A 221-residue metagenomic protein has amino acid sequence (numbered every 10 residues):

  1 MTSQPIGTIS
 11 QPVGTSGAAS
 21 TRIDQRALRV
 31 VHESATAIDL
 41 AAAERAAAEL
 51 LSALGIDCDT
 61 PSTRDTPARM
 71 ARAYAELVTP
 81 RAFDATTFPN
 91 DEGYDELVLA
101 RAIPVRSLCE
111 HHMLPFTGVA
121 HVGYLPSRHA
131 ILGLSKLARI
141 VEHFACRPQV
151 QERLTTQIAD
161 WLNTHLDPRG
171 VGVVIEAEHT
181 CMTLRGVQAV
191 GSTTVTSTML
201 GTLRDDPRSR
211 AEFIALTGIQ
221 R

Functional and structural regions predicted by a protein language model:
M1-R221: A domain-level signal for the structural core that forms small-molecule/cofactor-binding pockets and catalytic centers
